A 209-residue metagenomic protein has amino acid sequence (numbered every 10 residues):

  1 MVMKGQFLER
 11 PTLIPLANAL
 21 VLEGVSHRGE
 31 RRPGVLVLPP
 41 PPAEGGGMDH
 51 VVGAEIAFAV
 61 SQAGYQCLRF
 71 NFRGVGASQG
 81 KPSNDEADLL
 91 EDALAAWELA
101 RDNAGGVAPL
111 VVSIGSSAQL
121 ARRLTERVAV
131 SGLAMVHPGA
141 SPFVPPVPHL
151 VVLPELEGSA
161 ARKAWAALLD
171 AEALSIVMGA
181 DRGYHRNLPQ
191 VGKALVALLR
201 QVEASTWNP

Functional and structural regions predicted by a protein language model:
M1-P33, H185, K193: N-terminal cap/lid segment of alpha/beta-hydrolase-fold proteins
V21-G106: Serine-hydrolase catalytic machinery in alpha/beta-hydrolase-like enzymes
P40-P41, M135-P142, P154-L156: Active-site nucleophile loop of the alpha/beta-hydrolase fold
L90-P148: Primarily recognizes the serine-hydrolase "nucleophile elbow" in alpha/beta-hydrolase and SGNH/GDSL folds
P148-E157, M178-G179: Conserved strand-to-loop "acid loop" that flanks and positions the catalytic carboxylate
G158-A173: Conserved loop-alpha-helix segment in the C-terminal half of the alpha/beta-hydrolase fold that carries the catalytic
M178-G192: Catalytic histidine-centered segment of alpha/beta-hydrolase-like enzymes
R200-P209: Alpha/beta-hydrolase-fold serine-hydrolase catalytic core, especially in secreted/extracellular enzymes
